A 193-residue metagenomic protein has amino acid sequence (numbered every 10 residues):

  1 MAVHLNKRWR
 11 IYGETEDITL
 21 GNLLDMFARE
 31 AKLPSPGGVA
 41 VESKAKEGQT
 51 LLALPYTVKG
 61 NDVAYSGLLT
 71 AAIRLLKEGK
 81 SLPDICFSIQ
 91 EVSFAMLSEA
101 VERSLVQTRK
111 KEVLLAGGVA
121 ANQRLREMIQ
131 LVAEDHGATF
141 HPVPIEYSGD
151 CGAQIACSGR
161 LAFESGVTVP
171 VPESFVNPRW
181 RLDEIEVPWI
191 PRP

Functional and structural regions predicted by a protein language model:
M1-K80, Q130, L161-P178, R192: A short helix-loop
E16-T19, L114-V119, P142-C151: Active-site nucleophile and cofactor-binding loops and adjacent substrate-binding regions of central metabolic enzymes
L33, K110, A138: Short glycine/serine/threonine/alanine-rich loop segments
G60-D62, S66, A71-L114: Adenine-nucleotide phosphate-binding core of ATP-dependent small-molecule kinases
K110-I129: Glycine-rich phosphate-binding loops at beta-strand->alpha-helix junctions
A120, R124, Y147-E164, E184-P191: Claisen-condensing/thiolase-fold acyl-transfer catalytic domains that form or cleave C-C bonds in fatty acid
Q130-I155: Conserved phosphate-binding/catalytic loops in two-lobed NTP-binding clefts
